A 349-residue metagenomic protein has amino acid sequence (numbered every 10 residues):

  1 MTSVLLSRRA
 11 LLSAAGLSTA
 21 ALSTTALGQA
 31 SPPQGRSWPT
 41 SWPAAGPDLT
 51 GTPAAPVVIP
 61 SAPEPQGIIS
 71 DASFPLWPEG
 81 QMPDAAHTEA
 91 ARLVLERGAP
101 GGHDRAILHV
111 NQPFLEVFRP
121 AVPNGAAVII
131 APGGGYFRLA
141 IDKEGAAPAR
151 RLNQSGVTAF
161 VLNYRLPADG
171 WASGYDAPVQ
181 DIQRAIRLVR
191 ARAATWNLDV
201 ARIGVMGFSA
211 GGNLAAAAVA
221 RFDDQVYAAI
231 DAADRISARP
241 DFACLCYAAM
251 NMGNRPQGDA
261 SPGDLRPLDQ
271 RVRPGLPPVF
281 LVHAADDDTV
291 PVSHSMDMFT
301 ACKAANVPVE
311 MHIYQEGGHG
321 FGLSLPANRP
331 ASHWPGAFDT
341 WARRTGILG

Functional and structural regions predicted by a protein language model:
M1-T19: N-terminal secretory signal peptides and thylakoid transit peptides that target proteins across membranes
G125-G133: Short beta-strand element of the alpha/beta-hydrolase
A140-I141, A147-P148, Y164-D199, P326-A331: Catalytic nucleophile-loop/oxyanion-hole region of alpha/beta-hydrolase and closely related hydrolase-like folds
K143-F160: Short amphipathic alpha-helix adjacent to the substrate-entry channel of hydrolases
R184-G263: Primarily recognizes the serine-hydrolase "nucleophile elbow" in alpha/beta-hydrolase and SGNH/GDSL folds
L281-H283, D287: Short beta-strand/loop motif that positions the catalytic acidic residue of the alpha/beta-hydrolase fold
T289-H294: Conserved alpha/beta-hydrolase "acid-adjacent" motif
M296-F299, A305-G349: C-terminal catalytic histidine-bearing segment of alpha/beta-hydrolase fold enzymes
